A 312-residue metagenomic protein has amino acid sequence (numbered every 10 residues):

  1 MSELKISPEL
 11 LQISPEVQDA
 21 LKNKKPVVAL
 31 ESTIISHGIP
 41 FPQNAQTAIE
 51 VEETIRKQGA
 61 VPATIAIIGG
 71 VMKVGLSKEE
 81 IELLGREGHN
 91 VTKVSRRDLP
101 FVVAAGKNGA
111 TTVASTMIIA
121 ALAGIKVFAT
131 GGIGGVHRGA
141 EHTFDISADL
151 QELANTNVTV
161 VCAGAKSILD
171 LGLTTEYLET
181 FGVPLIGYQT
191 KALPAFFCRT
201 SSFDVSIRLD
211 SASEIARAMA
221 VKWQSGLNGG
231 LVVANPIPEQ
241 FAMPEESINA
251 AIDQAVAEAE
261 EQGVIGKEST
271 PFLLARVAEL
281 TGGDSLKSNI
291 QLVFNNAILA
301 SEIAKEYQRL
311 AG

Functional and structural regions predicted by a protein language model:
M1-K57: N-terminal glycine-/serine-/threonine-rich phosphate-binding loop
D19-K22, V27-V28, K57, I119-L122 (+6 more regions): Solvent-exposed alpha-helices and their adjacent loops that cap or buttress functional pockets in soluble metabolic
V28-L30, P62-I67, V103, G109 (+6 more regions): General beta-strand structural signal in soluble alpha/beta enzymes
S32, H37-I39, A45-F101, Q224-Q240 (+1 more regions): Glycine-rich nucleotide/cofactor/substrate-binding loop typically near the N-terminus or early in the first domain
P42-A48, E80-G85, G135-A154, Y177: A glycine- and small-aliphatic-rich helix-loop capping segment at beta-alpha/alpha-beta transitions that lines
A110-T112, E141-A154, V158-E179, A212-R217: Active-site glycine-rich loop that binds ribose-phosphate moieties when present
C198-Q224: Anionic-ligand binding region
G229-N295: A C-terminal functional module that forms or caps the active site or interfaces directly with catalytic machinery
